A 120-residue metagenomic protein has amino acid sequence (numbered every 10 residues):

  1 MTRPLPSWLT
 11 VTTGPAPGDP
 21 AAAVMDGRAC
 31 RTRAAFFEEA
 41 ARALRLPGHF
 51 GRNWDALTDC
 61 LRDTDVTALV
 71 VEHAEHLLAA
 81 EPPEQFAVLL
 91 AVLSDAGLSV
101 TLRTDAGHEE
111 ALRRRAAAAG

Functional and structural regions predicted by a protein language model:
M1-G120: Positively charged, polar, low-complexity stretches
